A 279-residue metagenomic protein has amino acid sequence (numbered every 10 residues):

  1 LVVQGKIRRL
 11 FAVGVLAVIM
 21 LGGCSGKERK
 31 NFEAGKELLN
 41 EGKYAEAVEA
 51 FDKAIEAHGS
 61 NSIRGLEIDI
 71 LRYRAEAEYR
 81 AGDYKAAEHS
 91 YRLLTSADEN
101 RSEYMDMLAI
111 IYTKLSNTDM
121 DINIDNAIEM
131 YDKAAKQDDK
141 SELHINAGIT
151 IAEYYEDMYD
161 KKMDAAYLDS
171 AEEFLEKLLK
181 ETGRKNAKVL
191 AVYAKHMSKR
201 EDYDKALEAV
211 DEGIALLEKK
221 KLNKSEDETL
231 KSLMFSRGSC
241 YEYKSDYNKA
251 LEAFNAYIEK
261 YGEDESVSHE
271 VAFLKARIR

Functional and structural regions predicted by a protein language model:
L21-Y73, R80: N-terminal leader/linker segments that initiate helical-solenoid repeat arrays
Y44-A45, Y84, T118, I124 (+4 more regions): TPR-repeat structural position
E56-I68, S96-Y104, A134-H144, K177-R184 (+2 more regions): Flexible helix-coil transition and linker loops at the boundaries of alpha-helical arrays
L66-D69, Y73, M107, N146-T150 (+5 more regions): Canonical tetratricopeptide repeat
